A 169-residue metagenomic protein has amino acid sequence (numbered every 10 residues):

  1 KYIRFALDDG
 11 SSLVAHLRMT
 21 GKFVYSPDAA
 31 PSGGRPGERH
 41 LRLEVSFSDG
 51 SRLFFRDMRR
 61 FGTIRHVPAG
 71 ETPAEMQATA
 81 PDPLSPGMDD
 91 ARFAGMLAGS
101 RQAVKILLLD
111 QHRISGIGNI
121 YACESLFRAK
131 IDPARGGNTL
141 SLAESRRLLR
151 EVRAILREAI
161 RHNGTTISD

Functional and structural regions predicted by a protein language model:
R4: Internal catalytic or translocation cores that form aromatic/hydrophobic pockets or channels for amphipathic metabolites
D9, F47-D49, N163: Acidic/polar residues in short coil/turn loops that connect beta-strands within repeat-based beta-sheet scaffolds
L13-G116, Y121-R128, G136: Phosphate/anion-contacting hairpin/loop surfaces
P81, I131, L156: Active-site environment of non-heme Fe oxygenases that use a 2-His-1-carboxylate facial triad
H112-S115, A134-E144, L148-L149, I155 (+1 more regions): Catalytic cores of DNA base-excision repair glycosylases
E124-S125, I155, A159: Amphipathic alpha-helical segments in well-ordered regions
I160-D169: C-terminal accessory segment of soluble enzyme catalytic cores
